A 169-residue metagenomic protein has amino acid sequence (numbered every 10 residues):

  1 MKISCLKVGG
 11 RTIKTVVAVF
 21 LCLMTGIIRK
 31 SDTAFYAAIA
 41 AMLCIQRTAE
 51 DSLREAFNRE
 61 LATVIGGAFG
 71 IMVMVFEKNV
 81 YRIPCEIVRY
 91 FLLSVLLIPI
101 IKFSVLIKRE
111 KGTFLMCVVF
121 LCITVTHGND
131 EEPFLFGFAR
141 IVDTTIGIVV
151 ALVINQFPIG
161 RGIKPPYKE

Functional and structural regions predicted by a protein language model:
M1-E169: Alpha-helical transmembrane segments and their membrane-interface boundaries that form or gate the permeation pathway
